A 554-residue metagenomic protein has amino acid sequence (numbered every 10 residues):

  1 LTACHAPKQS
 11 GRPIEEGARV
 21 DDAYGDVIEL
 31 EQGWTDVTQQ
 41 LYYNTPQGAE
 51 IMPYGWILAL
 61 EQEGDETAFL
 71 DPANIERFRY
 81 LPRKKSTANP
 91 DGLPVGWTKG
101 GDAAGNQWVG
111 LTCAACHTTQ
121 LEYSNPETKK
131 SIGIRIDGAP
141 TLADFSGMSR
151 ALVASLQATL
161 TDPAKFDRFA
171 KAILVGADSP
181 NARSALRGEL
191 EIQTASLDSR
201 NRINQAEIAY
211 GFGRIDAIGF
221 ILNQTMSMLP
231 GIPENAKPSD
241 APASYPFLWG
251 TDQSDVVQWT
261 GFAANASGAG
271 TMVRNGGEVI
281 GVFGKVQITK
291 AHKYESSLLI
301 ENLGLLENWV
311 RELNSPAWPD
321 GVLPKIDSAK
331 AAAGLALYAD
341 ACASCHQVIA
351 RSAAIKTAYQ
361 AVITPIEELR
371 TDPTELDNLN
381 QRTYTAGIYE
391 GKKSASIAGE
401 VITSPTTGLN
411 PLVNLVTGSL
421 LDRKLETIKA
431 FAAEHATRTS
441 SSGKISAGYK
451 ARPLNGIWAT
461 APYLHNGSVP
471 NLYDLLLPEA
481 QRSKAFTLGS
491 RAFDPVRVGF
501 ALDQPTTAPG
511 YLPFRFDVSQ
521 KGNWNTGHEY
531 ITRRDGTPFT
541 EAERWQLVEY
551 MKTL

Functional and structural regions predicted by a protein language model:
L1-T2: Sec-dependent bacterial lipoprotein signal peptides
H5-L554: Periplasmic c-type cytochrome electron-transfer domains
